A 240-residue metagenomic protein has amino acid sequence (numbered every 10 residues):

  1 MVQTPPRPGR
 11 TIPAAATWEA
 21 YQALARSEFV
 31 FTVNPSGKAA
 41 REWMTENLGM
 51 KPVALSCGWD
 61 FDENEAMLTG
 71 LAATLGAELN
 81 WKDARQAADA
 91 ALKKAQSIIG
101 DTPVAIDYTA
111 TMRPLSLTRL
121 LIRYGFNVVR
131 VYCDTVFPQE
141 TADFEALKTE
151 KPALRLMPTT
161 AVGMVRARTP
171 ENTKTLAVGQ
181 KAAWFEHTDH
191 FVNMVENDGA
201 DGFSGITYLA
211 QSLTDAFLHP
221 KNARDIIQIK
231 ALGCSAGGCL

Functional and structural regions predicted by a protein language model:
M1-L240: An N-terminal assembly and electron-transfer interface module characteristic of large anaerobic redox and radical
